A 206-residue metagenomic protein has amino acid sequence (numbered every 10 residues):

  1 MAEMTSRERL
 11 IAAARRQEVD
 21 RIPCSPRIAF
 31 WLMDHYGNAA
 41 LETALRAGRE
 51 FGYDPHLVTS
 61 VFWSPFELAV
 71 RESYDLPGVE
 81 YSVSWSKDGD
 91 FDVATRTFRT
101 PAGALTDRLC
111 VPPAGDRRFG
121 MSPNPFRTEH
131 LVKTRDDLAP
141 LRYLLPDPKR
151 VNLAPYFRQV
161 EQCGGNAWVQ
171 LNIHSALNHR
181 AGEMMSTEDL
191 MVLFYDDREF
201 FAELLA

Functional and structural regions predicted by a protein language model:
M1-A206: Catalytic cores of TIM-barrel enzymes
